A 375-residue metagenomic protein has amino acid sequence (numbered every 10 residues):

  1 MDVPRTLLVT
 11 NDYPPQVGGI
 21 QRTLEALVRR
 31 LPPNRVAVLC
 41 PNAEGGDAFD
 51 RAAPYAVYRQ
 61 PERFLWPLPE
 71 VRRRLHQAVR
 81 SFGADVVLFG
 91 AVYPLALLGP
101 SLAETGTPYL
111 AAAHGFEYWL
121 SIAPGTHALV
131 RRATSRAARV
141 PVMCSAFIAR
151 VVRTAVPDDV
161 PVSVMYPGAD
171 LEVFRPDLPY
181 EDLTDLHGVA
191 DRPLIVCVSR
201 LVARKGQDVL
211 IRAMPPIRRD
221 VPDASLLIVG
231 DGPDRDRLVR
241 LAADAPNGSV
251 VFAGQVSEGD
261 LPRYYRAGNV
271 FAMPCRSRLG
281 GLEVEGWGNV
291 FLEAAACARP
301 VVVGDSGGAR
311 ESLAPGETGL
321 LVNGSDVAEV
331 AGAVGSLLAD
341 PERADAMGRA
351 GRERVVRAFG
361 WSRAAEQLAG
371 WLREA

Functional and structural regions predicted by a protein language model:
V9, G188-K205, I211-M214: Conserved donor-binding/catalytic core segment of Leloir-type glycosyltransferases
F89-L95: Short His-centered aromatic/hydrophobic patch
F147, G168: Carbohydrate-associated surface elements
D223, E329, S336, R343-R357 (+1 more regions): A short, well-ordered alpha-helix in the C-terminal region of glycosyltransferases
D236-P262, V270: Nucleotide-activated donor-binding/catalytic signature segment of Leloir-type glycosyltransferases, i.e., the conserved
R266-V284, R299: Acidic donor-binding loop of glycosyltransferase active sites
F291, A296, P300-V303, L313: Short hydrophobic beta-strand element within catalytic cores of glycosyltransferases and related nucleotide-activated
A314-G316, L320-V327, S336-E342: Conserved acidic donor-binding segment of nucleotide-sugar-dependent glycosyltransferases
